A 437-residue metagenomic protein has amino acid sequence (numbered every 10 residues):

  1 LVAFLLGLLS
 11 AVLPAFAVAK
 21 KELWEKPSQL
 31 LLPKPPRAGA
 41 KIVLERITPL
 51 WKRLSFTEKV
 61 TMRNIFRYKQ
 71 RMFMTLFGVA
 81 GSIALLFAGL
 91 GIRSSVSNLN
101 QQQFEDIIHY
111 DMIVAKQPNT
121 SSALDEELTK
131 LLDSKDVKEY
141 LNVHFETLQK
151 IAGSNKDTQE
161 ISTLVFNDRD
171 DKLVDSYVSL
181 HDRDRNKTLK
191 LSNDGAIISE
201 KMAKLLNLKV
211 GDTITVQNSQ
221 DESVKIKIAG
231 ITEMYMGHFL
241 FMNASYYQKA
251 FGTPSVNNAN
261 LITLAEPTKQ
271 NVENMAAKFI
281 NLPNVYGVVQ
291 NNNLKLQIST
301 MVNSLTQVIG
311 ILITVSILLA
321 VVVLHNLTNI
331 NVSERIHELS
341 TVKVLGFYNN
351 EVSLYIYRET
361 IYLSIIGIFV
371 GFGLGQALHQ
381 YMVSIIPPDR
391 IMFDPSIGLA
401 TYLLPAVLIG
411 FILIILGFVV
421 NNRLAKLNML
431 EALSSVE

Functional and structural regions predicted by a protein language model:
L1, G310, V322-Y362: Interfacial "coupling" helices/loops that link adjacent transmembrane helices in transporter permeases
L1, K20-K21, I368-F411, G417-E431: Short helix-loop junctions at transmembrane helix boundaries
W24-I42, A425-E437: Short cytosolic juxtamembrane segments of multi-pass membrane proteins
F56-S192, E200-K201, D212: Juxtamembrane segments of multi-pass membrane proteins
I92, V96-E105, N271-L318, N331-S333 (+1 more regions): Peri-transmembrane interface segments
I107-I108, K190, T232-E273, N292: Small-residue transmembrane helix packing/gating motifs
D111-Q117, M202-A203, A229-I231, P254-L282 (+1 more regions): A short beta-strand structural signal in non-transmembrane regions
N186-Y246: Hydrophobic secondary-structure segments that place a key small or acidic residue at a functional site
